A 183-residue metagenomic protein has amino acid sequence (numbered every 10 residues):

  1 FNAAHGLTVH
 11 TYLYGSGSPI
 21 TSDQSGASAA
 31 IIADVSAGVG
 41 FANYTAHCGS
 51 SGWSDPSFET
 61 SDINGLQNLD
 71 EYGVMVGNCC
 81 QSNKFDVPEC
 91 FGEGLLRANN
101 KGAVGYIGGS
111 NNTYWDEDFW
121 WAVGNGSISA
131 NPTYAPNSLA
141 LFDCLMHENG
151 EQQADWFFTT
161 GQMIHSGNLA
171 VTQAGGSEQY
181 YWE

Functional and structural regions predicted by a protein language model:
F1-E183: Cysteine-dependent hydrolase recognition
